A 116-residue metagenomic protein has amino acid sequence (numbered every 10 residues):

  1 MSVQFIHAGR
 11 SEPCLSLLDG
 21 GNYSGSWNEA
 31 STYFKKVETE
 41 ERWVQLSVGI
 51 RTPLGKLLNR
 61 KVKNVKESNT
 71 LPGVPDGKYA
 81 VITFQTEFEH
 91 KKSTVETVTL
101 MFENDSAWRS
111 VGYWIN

Functional and structural regions predicted by a protein language model:
M1-N22: Short, low-complexity N-terminal intrinsically disordered segments enriched in polar/charged residues
G9, S24-G77: Short solvent-exposed beta->alpha transition segments
P13-L17, Y33, V98: Alpha-helical interaction segments
L18, T52, E103-D105: Structural motif
N64-N116: Exposed beta-sheet edge and beta->alpha loop/turn motif
